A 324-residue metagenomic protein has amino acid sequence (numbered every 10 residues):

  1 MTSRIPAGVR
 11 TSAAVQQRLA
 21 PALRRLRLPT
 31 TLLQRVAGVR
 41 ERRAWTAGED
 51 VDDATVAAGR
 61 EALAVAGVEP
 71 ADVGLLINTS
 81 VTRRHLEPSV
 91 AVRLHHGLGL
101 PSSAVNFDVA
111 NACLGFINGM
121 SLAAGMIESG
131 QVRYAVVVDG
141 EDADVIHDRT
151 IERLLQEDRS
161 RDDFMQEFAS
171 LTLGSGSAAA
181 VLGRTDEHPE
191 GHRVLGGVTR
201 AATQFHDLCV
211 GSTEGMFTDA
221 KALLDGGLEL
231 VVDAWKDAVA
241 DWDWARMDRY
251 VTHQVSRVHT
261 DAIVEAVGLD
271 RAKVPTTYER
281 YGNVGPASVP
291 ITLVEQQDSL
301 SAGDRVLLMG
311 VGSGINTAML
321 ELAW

Functional and structural regions predicted by a protein language model:
M1-A47, D158-D225, A323-W324: Condensing-enzyme catalytic core mediating Claisen C-C bond formation in acyl metabolism
T2, A110, A135-E141, L182 (+1 more regions): Short beta-strand segments
R10, E87-S89, S121, I146-I151 (+1 more regions): Short acidic, glycine/serine/threonine-rich loops at helix termini
L26-L32, H85-L100, I146-R159, H206-D207 (+1 more regions): Acidic-glycine-rich active-site phosphate/pyrophosphate-binding loop
V56-G59, T82-R84, H95-H96, P101-S103 (+5 more regions): Claisen-condensing/thiolase-fold acyl-transfer catalytic domains that form or cleave C-C bonds in fatty acid
P70-G74, P101-A104, S129-A135, E167-F168 (+4 more regions): Short coil/turn connectors at secondary-structure junctions
Q131-T150, A202-H206: Acyl-CoA/ACP chain-elongation machinery
L208-R249: Oxyanion-binding "anion nests"
